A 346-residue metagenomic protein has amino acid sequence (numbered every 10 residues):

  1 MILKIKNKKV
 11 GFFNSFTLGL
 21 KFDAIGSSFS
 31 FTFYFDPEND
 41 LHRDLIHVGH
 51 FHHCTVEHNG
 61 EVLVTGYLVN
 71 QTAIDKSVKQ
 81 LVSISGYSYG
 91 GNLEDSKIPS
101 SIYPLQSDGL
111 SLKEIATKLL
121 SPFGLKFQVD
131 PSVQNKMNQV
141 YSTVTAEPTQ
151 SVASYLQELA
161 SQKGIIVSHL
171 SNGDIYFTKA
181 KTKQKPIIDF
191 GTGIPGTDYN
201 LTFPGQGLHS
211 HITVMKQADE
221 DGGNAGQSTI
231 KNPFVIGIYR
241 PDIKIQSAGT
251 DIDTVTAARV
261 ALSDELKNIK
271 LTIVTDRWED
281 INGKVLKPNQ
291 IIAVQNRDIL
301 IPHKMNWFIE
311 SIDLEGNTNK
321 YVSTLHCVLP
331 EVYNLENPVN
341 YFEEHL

Functional and structural regions predicted by a protein language model:
M1-F22: Polar/acidic, low-complexity leader/linker segments enriched in S/T/G and N/D
I2-I5, Q157, I166, S171 (+3 more regions): Acidic, small/polar-enriched beta strand-loop surface segments
G11, E61, S77, L300-P302 (+1 more regions): A cross-taxa feature marking solvent-exposed loop/turn segments within ectodomains of secreted and single-pass membrane
N14, S27-F31, C54: One face of beta-strands
L20-N39, Q80-G91, V214, K267-W278 (+2 more regions): Oligomerization/assembly interface segments of phage tail-like spikes and tubes
S27, V64, Q80-V82, S171-D174 (+3 more regions): Envelope-exposed proteins and targeting segments
D40-K126, V322, E336: Surface-exposed cap/loop segments at beta↔alpha junctions
L81-P204: Charged- and aromatic-enriched interaction segments used to assemble and dock large macromolecular complexes
